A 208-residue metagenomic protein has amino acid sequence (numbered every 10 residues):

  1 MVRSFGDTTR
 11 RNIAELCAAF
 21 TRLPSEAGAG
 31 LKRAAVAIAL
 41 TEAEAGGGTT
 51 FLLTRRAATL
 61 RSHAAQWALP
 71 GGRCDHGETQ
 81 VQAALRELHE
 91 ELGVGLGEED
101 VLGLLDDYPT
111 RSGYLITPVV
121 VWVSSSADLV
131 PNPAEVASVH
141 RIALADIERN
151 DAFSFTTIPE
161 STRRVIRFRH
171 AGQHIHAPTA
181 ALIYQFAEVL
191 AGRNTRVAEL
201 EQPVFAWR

Functional and structural regions predicted by a protein language model:
M1-A68, G72-A127, V136, I166-R208: N-terminal leader/linker segments that precede catalytic domains of diphosphate-processing enzymes
P131-A171, A206: NUDIX/MutT-family hydrolases
